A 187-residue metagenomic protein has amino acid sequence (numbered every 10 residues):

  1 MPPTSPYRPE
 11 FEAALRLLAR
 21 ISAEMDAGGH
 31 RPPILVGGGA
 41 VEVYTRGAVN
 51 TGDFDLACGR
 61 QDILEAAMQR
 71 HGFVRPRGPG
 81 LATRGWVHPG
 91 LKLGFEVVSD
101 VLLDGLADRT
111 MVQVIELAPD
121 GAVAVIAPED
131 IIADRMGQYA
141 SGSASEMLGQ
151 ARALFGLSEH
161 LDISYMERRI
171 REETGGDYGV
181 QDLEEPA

Functional and structural regions predicted by a protein language model:
M1-A187: Compositionally biased terminal segments of proteins
